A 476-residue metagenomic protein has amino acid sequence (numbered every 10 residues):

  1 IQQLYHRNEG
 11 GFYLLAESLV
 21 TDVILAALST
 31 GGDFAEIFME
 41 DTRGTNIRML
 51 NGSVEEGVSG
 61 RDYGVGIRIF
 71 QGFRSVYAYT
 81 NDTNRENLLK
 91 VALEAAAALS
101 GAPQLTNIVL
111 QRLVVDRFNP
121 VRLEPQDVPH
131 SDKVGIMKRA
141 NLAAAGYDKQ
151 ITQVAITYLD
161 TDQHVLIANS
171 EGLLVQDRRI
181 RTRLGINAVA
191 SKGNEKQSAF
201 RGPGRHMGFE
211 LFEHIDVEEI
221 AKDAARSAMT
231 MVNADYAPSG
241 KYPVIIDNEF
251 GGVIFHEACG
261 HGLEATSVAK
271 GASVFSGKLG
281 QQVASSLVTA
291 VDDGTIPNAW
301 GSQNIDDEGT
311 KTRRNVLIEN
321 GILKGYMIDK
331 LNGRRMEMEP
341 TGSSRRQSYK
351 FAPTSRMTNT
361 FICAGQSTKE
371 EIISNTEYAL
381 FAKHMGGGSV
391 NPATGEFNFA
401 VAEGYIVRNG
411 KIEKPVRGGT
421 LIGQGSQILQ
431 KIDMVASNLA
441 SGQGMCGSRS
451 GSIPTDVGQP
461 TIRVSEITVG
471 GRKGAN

Functional and structural regions predicted by a protein language model:
I1-N476: N-terminal small-residue-enriched
